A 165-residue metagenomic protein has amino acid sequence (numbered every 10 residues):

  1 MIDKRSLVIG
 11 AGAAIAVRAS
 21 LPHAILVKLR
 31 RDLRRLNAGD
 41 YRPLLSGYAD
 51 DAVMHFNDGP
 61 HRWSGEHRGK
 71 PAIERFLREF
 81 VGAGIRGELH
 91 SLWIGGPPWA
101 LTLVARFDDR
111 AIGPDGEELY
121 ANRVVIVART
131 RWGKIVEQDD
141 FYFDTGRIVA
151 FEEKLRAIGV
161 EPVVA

Functional and structural regions predicted by a protein language model:
I2-S46, R156-A165: Short, low-complexity N-terminal intrinsically disordered segments enriched in polar/charged residues
V17-L21, L77-A165: A beta-strand edge to alpha-helix "cap/lid" segment located at domain peripheries
L29, L36, Y48, L77 (+1 more regions): Hydrophobic alpha-helical core bundles mediating ligand binding, dimerization, or RNAP-core interactions
D32, L44-L45, A52, G69 (+4 more regions): Hydrophobic pocket/interface hotspot
R42-W99: A solvent-exposed, acidic/Ser-Thr-rich amphipathic alpha-helical stretch
